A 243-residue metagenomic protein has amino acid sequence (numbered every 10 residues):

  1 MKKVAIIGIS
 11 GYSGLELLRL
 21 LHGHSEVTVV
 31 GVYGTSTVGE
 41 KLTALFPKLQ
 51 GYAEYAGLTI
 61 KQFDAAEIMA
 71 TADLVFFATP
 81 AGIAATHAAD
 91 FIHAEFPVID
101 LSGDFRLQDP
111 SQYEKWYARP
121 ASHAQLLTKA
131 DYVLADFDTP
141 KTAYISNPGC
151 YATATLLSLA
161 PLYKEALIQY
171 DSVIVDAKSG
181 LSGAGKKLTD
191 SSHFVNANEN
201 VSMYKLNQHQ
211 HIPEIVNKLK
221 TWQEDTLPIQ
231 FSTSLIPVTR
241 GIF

Functional and structural regions predicted by a protein language model:
M1-K2, I229: Generic detector of short alpha-helix boundary/capping microenvironments and adjacent low-complexity segments
K2-L206: N-terminal Rossmann-like NAD(P) cofactor-binding subdomain of oxidoreductases, focused on the glycine-rich
G183-F243: Charged docking surfaces used in two-component/phosphorelay signaling
